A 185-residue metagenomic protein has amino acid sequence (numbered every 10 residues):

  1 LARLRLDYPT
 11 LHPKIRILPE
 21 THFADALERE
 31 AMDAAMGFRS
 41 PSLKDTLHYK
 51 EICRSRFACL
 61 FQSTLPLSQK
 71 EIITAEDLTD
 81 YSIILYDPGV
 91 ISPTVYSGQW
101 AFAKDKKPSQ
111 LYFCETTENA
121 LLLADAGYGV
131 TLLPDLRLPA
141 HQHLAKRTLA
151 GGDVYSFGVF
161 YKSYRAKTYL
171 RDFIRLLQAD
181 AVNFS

Functional and structural regions predicted by a protein language model:
L1-P9, E76-D77, P93-P108: Ligand-binding cleft/hinge of the Venus flytrap
L1-S42, F113-C114: Central regulatory/effector-binding core of bacterial HTH transcription factors
P19, T74, E115-T116, P134: Short loop/turn segments at beta->alpha junctions
A24, F38-D45, V95-Y96, T117-A145: A ligand-binding cleft/hinge motif common to bilobed small-molecule-binding domains
F38, Y81-K104, R171, F184: Secondary-structure junction motif
T46-F57, F61-I83, T168-R171: Flexible hinge/capping segments at coil-to-helix
H48-A58, T131-D135, Q142-F157: Short beta-strand->loop
K146-S185: A late-sequence structural motif
